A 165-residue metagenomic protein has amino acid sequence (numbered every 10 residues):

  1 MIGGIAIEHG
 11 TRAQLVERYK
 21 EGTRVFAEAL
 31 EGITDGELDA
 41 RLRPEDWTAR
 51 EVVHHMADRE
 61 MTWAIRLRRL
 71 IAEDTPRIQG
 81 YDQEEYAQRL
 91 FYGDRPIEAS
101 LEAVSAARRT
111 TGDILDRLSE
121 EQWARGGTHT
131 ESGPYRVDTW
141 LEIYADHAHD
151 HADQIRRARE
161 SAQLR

Functional and structural regions predicted by a protein language model:
M1-E21: Extreme N-terminal tail/first-helix region
I2-A6, D39-Y86, G112, E120-R165: Short, contiguous alpha-helical
R12, Y19, T23, E45-A49 (+4 more regions): Hydrophobic alpha-helical segments and helix-packing faces
A13-E17, R68, A87: Generic detector of well-ordered alpha-helical segments enriched in charged/polar residues, highlighting helical
R18-G22, A27-A29, E85-A124, Y144: Acidic/histidine-rich alpha-helical segments that form the ligand environment of transition-metal centers
G32-D35: Short secondary-structure junctions
